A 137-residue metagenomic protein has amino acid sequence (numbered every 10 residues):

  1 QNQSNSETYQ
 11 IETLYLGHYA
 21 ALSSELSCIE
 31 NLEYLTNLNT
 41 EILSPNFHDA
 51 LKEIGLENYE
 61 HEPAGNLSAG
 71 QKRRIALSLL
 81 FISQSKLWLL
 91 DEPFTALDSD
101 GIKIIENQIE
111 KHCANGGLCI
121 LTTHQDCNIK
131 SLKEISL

Functional and structural regions predicted by a protein language model:
Q1-Q10, G17: ABC ATPase NBD Q-loop/coupling interface
Y19, S24-E41: Q-loop/switch helix immediately C-terminal to the Walker
S44-Y59: Conserved ABC ATPase "signature" region
P63-G70: Conserved ABC ATPase signature
L77, G116: Hydrophobic anchor residue at the start of the ABC signature
W88-E92, L97: Catalytic Walker B motif of ABC-type/P-loop ATPase nucleotide-binding domains
S99-G101: Helix N-cap at the start of a conserved alpha-helix in ABC-type nucleotide-binding domains
